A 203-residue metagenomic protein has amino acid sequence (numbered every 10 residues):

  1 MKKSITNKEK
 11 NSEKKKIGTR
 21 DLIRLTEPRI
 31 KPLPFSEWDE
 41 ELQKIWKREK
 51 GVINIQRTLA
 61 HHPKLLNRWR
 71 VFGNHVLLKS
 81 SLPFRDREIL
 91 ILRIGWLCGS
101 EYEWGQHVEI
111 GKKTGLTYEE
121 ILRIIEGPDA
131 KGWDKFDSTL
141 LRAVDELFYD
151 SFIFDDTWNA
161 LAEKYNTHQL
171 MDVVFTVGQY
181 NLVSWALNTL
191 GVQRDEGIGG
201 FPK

Functional and structural regions predicted by a protein language model:
K2-K203: Hydrophobic alpha-helical segments
